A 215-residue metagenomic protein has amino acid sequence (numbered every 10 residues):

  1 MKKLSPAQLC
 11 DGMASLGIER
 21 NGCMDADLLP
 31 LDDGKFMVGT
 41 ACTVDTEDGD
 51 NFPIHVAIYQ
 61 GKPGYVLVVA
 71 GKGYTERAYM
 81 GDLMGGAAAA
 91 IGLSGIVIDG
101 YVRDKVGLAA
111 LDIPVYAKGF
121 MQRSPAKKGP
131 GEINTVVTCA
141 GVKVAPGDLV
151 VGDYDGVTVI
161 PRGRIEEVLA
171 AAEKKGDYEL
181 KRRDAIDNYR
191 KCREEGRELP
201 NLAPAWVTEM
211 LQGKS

Functional and structural regions predicted by a protein language model:
M1-P146, I160-S215: Feature captures the catalytic cores and cofactor-binding loops of soluble hydro-lyases/lyases that act on carboxylate
V150: C-terminal binding/interaction regions
D153: Beta-strand-loop-alpha-helix segment that lines the small-molecule cofactor/substrate pocket of alpha/beta enzymes
